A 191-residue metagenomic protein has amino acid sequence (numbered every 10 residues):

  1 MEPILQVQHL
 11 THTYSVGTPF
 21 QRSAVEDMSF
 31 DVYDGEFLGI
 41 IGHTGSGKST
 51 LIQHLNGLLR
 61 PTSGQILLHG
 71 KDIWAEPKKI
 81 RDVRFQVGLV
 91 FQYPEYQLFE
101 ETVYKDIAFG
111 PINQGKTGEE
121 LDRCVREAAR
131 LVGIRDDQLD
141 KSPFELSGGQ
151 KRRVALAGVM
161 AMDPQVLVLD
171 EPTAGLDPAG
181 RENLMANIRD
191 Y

Functional and structural regions predicted by a protein language model:
V16, Q65-D82: ABC ATPase NBD Q-loop/coupling interface
I41-H43: The feature captures the beta-strand-to-loop junction immediately N-terminal to the Walker
N56: Helix-to-loop junction immediately C-terminal to a conserved catalytic motif
E119-D137: Conserved ABC ATPase "signature" region
S142-L146, Q150: Conserved ABC ATPase signature
D163: Conserved catalytic motifs of ABC-family nucleotide-binding domains
L167-D170: Catalytic Walker B motif of ABC-type/P-loop ATPase nucleotide-binding domains
